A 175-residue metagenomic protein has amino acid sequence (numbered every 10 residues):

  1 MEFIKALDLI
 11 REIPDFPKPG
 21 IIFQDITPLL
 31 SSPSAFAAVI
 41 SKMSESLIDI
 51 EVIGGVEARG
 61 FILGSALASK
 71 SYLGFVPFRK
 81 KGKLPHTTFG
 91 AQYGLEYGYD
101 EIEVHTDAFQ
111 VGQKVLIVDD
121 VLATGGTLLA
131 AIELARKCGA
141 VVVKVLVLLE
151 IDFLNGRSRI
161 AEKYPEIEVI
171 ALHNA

Functional and structural regions predicted by a protein language model:
M1-A175: PRPP-associated nucleotide enzymes
